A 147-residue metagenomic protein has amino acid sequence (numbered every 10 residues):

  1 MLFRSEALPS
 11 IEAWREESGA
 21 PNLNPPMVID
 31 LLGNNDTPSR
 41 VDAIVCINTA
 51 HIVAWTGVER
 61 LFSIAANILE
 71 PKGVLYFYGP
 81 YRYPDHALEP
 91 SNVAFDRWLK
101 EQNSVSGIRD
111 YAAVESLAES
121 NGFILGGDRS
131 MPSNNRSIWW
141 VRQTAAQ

Functional and structural regions predicted by a protein language model:
S10-W14: Conserved SAM-binding loop
G19-L32: Conserved SAM-binding strand-loop segment of SAM-dependent methyltransferases
D36-I44: A short acidic, Gly/Pro-enriched loop at the edge of an enzyme's catalytic core that lines a small-molecule cofactor
I52-I68: A short, conserved alpha-helix within the catalytic core of class I
L69-P84: Conserved beta-strand signature within the Rossmann-like core of class I S-adenosyl-L-methionine
L88-A112: Conserved Class I S-adenosyl-L-methionine
N121-Q147: Core SAM-dependent methyltransferase catalytic element
